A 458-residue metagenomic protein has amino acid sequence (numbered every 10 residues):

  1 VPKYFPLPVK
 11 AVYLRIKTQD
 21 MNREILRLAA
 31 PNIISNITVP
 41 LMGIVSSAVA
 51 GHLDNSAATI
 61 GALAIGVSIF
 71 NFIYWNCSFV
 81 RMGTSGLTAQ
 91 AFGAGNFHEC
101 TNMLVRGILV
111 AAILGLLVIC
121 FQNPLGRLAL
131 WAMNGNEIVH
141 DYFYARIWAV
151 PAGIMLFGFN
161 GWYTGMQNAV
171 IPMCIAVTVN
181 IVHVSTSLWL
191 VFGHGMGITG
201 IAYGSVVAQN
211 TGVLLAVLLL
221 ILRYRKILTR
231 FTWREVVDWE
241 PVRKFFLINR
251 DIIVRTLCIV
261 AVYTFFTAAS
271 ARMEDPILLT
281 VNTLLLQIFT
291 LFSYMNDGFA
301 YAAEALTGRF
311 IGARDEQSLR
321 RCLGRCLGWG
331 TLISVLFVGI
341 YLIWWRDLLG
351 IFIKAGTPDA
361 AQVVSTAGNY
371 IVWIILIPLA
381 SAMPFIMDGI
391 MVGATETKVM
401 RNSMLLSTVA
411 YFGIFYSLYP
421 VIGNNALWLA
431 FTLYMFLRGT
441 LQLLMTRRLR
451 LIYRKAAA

Functional and structural regions predicted by a protein language model:
V1-N32, T88-P151, V191-R250, T307-L376 (+1 more regions): Short alpha-helical transmembrane segments in multi-pass integral membrane proteins
A30, S46, T84, L125-G126 (+13 more regions): Hydrophobic/aromatic residues in alpha-helical transmembrane segments
N32-M82, G86, A149-G153, R243-F310 (+3 more regions): Transmembrane helix-bundle signature of multi-pass secondary active exporters and lipid flippases
L41-I44, A57, A91-A94, G165-M166 (+5 more regions): Helix-loop interface residues and adjacent transmembrane-helix termini in multi-pass membrane transporters, primarily
S47, A57-I60, F97, G135 (+6 more regions): Membrane-helix interface/capping residues of multi-pass secondary transporters
I60-C120, L156-P172, V281-I343, S381-T395 (+1 more regions): Small-residue-rich hydrophobic transmembrane alpha-helices
S78-R81, A145-G165, P172-H183, I201-V217 (+4 more regions): Short runs within selected transmembrane alpha-helices of multi-pass transporters and secretion channels
